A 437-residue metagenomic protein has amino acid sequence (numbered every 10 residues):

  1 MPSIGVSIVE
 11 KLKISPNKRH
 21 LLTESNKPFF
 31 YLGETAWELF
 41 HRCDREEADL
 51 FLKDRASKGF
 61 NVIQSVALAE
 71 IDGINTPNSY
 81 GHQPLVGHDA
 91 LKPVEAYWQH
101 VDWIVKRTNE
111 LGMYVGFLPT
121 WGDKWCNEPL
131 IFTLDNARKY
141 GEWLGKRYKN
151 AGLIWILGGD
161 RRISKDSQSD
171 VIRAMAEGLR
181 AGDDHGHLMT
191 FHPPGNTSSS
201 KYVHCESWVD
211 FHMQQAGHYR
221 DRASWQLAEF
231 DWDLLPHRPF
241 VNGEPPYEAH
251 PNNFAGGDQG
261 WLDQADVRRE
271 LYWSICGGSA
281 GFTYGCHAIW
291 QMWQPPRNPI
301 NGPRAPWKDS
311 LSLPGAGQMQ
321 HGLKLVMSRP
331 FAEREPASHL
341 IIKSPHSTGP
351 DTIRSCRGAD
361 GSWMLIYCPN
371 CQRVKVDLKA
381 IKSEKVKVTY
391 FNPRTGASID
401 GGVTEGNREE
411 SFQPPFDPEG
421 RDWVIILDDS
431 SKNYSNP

Functional and structural regions predicted by a protein language model:
M1-E10, N433-P437: Basic/polar N-terminal segments that are highly enriched at the extreme N-terminus, encompassing both cleavable
V6-P16, A151, K375-I381: Short linear motifs in intrinsically disordered
E10, R19-H20, G402: Residue-level detector of beta-strand structural context in well-folded domains
I14-A223, P236: Active-site mouth of glycoside hydrolases
K53, L144-K146, S199-H204, E229-D231 (+3 more regions): Short, flexible, glycine/charge-rich loop motifs used to bind or transfer phosphoryl groups or to couple energy/partner
G159-L311: Extracellular glycoside hydrolase catalytic/binding regions
E248-H250, D263-G402, Q413-P437: Aromatic- and carboxylate-lined catalytic core of secreted/periplasmic carbohydrate-active enzymes
E405-E409: Short, solvent-exposed loop/turn segments in extracellular or other extracytoplasmic domains
